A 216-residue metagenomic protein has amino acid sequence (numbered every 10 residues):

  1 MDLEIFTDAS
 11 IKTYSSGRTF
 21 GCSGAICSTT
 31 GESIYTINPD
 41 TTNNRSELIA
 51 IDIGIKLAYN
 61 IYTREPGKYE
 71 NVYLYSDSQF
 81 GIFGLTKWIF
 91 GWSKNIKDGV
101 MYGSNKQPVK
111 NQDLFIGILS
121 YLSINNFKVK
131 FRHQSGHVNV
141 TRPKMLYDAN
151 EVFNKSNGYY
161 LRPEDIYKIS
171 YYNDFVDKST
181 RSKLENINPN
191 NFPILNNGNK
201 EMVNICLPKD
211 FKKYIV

Functional and structural regions predicted by a protein language model:
M1-I49, I53-R64, L85-T86, R142-V152 (+4 more regions): RNase H-like nuclease fold core
T7-S16, D52-N173: RNase H catalytic domain
S23-I26, S33, Y69, V138 (+2 more regions): Compositionally biased, intrinsically disordered low-complexity regions
T42, V109-D113, I194: Secondary-structure junction/capping motif
K130, N154-V216: Flexible, low-complexity interdomain linkers flanking nucleic-acid-processing modules
